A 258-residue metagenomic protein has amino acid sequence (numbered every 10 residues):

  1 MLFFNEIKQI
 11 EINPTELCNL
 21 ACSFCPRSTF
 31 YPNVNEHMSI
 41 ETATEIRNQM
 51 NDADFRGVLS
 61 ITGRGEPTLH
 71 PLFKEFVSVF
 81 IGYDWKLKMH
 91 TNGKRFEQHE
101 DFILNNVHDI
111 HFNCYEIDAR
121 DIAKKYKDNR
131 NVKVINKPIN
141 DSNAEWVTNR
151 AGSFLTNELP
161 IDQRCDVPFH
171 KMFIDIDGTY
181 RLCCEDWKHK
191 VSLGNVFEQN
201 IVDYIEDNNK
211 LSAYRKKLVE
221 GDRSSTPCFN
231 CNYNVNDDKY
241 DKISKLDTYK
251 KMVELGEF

Functional and structural regions predicted by a protein language model:
M1-D109, D238-F258: Conserved alpha-helical substructure of the radical SAM core
I12, E16-N19, L159, D222-S225: Processing junctions and N-termini across compartments
C18, C22-C25, C165, C183-C184 (+1 more regions): Short cysteine clusters
G63, V167-F169, N200: A conserved catalytic-core signature of glycosyltransferases
H70-F169, D175: Conserved AdoMet/S-adenosylmethionine-binding subsite of the radical SAM
K127-F154, E185-N236: C-terminal accessory region of radical SAM enzymes
F173-I176, V191-S192, N236-D241: Extracellular/mature segments of secreted proteins
